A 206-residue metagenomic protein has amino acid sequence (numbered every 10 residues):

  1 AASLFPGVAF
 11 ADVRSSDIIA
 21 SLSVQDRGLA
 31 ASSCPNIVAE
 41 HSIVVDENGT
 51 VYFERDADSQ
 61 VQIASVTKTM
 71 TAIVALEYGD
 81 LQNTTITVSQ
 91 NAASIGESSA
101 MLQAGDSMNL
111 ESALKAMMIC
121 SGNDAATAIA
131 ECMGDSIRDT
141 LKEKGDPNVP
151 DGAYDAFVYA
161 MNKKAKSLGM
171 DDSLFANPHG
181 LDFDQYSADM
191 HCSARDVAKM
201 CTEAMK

Functional and structural regions predicted by a protein language model:
A1-F10: Sec-dependent N-terminal signal peptides of Gram-positive bacterial secreted proteins and lipoproteins
A11-R195, M205: Active-site-adjacent loops and short helices of periplasmic peptidoglycan-processing enzymes
C201: Hydrophobic "lid"/C-terminal helical patch of Rossmann-like NAD(P)-dependent dehydrogenase/epimerase domains
